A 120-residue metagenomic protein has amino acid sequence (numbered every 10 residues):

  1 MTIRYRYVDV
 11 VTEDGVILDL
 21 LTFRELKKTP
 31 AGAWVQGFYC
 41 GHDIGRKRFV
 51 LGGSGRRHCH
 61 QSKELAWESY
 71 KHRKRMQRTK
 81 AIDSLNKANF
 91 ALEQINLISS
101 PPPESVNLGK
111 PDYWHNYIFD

Functional and structural regions predicted by a protein language model:
M1, T22, W34-Q36, N89 (+1 more regions): A general secondary-structure boundary signal
M1-D14, K28-R56: Short aromatic-glycine-(Arg/Gly/Cys) micro-motifs in beta-strand/loop hairpins
D14-R24: Short coil-to-beta-strand transition motifs
E25, T79-K87: Short, charge- and proline-biased low-complexity linear segments that act as flexible interaction/docking motifs
H42-I82: Intrinsically disordered, low-complexity, charged/polar segments
L85-D120: C-terminal charged interaction modules
